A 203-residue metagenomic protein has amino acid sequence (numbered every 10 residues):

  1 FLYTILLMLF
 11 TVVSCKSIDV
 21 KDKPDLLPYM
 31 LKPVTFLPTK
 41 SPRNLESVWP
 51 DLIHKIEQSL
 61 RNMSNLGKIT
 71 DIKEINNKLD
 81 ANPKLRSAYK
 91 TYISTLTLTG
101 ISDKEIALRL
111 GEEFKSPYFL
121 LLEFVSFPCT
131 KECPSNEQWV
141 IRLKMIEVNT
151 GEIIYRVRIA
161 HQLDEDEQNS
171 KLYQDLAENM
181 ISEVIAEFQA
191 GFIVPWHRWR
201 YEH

Functional and structural regions predicted by a protein language model:
F1-L2, H203: Short, Lys/Arg-enriched, disordered terminal segments
Y3-V12: Bacterial N-terminal signal peptides
C15-K32, I101-S102, I106-K115, C129 (+1 more regions): C-terminal/domain-edge helix-coil "capping" segments
M30-P42: Short beta-strand segments enriched in small/hydrophobic residues
R43-F119: N-terminal segment of the mature soluble domain
E123-P128: Generic short beta-strand segments
